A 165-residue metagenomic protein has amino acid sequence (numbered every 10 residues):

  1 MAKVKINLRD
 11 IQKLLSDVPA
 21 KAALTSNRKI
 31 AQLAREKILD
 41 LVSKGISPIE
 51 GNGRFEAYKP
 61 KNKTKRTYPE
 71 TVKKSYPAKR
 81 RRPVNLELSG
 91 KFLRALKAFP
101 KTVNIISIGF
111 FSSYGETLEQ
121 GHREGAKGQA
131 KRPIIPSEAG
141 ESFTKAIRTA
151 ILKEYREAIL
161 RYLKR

Functional and structural regions predicted by a protein language model:
M1-R165: Short, Lys/Arg-rich flexible segments
